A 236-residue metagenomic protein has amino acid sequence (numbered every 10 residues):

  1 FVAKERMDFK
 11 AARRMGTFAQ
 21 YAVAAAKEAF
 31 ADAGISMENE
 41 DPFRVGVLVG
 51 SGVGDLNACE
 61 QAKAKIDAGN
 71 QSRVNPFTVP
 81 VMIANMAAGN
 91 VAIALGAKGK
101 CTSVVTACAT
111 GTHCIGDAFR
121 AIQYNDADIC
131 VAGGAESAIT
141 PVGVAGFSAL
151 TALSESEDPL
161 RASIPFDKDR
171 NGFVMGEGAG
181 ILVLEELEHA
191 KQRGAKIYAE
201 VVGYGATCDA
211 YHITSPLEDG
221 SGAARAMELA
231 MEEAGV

Functional and structural regions predicted by a protein language model:
F1-K10, Y21-E28, S51-G52, N90-I93 (+1 more regions): Conserved beta-strand-centric core segments of catalytic alpha/beta enzyme folds
F1-T106, A135-V144: Conserved beta-ketoacyl condensing-enzyme motif
Y21-A33, C114, A226-A234: Stable alpha-helical structural segments in soluble proteins, enriched in small hydrophobic residues
G54-A64, S137-S163, G205-R225: Active-site-adjacent elements of ketosynthase-type condensing enzymes
A84, A88, G111, A223: Conserved donor sugar-nucleotide recognition element shared by glycan-biosynthetic enzymes
C108-T110, G205: Catalytic nucleophile serine of serine hydrolases, specifically the conserved "nucleophile elbow" pentapeptide
D158-V236: Condensing-enzyme catalytic core mediating Claisen C-C bond formation in acyl metabolism
